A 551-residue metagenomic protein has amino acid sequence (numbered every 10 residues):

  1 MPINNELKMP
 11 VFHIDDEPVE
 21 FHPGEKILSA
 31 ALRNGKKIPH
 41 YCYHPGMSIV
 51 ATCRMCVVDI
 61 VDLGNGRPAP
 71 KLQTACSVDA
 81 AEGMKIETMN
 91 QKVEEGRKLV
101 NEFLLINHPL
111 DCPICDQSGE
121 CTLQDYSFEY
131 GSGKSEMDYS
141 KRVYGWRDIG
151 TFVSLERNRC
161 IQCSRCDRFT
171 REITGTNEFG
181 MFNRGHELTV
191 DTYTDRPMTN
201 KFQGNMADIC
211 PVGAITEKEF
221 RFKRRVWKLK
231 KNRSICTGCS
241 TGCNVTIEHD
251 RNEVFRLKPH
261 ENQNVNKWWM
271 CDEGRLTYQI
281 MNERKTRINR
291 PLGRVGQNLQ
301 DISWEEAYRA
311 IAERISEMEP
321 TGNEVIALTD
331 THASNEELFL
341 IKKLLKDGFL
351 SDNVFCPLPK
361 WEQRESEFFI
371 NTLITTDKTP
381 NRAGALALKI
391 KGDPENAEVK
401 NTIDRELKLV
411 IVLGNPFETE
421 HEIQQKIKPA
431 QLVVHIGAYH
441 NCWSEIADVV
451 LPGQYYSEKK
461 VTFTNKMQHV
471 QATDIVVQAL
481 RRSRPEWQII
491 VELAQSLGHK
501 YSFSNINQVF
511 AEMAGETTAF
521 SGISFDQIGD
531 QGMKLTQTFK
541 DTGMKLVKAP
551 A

Functional and structural regions predicted by a protein language model:
P2-L7, V11: Terminal leader/tail segments of proteins
I3, R54-T237, T241-V245, D250-V254: Fe-S ferredoxin-like electron-transfer domains and their immediately adjacent linker/connector regions across
F12-H13, E82-T88, V190-T194, K231 (+3 more regions): Short beta-alpha connecting loops at secondary-structure transitions that line or flank enzyme active sites
I14-E17, D250: Short strand-turn-strand beta-turns centered on an Asx-Gly dipeptide
E25-S29, S334, P485: Short, structural beta-strand-to-alpha-helix junction motif
I27-V61: A basic, amphipathic helix-loop patch mediating RNA/tRNA/ribosome contacts
L105, P109, E156, C163 (+10 more regions): Catalytic alpha/large subunits of respiratory electron-transfer oxidoreductases, centered on bis-MGD molybdoenzymes
L110-S140, V477-L535: N-terminal leader/propeptide and maturation segments of large enzyme subunits in energy/redox metabolism and hydrolases
